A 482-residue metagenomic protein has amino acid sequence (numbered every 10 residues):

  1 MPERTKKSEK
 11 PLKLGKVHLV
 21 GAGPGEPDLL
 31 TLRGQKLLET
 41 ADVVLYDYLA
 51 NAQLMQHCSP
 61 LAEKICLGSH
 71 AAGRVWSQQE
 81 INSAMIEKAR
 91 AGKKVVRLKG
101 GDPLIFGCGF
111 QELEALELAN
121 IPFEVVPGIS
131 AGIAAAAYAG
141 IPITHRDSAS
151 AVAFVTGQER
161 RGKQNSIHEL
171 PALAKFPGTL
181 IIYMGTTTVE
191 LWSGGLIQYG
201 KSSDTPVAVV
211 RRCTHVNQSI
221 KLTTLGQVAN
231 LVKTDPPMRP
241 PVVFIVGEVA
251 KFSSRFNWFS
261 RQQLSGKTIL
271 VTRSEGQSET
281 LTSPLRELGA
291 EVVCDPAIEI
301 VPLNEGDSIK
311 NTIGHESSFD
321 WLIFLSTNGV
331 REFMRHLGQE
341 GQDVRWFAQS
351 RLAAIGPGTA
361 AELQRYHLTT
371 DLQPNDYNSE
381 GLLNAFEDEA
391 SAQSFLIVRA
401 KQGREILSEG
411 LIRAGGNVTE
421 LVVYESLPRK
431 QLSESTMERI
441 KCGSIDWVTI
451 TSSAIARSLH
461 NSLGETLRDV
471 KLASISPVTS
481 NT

Functional and structural regions predicted by a protein language model:
P2-K7, G25, A71, S77-I81 (+3 more regions): Signature of uroporphyrinogen-III synthase
P2-P27, L32-I129, A134, V242 (+3 more regions): Class I S-adenosyl-L-methionine
E9-L14, K36-L37, Q56-H57, E87-R90 (+12 more regions): Solvent-exposed alpha-helices and their adjacent loops that cap or buttress functional pockets in soluble metabolic
E26, D102-F176, K221-L222, L372-N378 (+1 more regions): Class I SAM-dependent methyltransferase SAM-binding "motif I" and its flanking Rossmann-like core
D42-V44, K64, P142, L180 (+4 more regions): Short, well-ordered beta-strand core segments
L45-D47, C66, V96-G100, F123-G128 (+9 more regions): General beta-strand structural signal in soluble alpha/beta enzymes
N82-A137, P142, G178-G194, T205 (+2 more regions): A glycine-rich beta-strand to alpha-helix segment that forms a phosphate/ribose-binding loop at ligand/cofactor sites
R160-A208: Conserved anion/nucleotide-ligand pocket segment
